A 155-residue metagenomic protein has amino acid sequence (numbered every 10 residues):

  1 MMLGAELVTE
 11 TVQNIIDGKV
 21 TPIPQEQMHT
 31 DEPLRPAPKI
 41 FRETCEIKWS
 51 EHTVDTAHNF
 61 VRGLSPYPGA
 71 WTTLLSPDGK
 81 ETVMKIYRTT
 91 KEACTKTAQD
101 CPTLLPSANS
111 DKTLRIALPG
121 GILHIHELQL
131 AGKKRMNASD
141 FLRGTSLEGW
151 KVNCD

Functional and structural regions predicted by a protein language model:
M1-E92: Active-site-proximal loop/hinge segments within enzyme catalytic domains
H58-D155: C-terminal active-site/capping subdomain that shapes the small-molecule cofactor and substrate pocket of enzyme
